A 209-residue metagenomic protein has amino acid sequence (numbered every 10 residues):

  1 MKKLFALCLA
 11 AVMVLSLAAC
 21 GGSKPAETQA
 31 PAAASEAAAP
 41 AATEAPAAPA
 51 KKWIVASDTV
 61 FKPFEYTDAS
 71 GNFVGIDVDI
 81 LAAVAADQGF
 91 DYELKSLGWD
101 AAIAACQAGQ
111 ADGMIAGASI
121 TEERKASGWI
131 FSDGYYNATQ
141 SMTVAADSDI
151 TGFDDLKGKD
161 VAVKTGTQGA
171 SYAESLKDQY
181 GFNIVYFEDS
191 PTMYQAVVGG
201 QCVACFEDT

Functional and structural regions predicted by a protein language model:
M1-L9: Positively charged n-region of N-terminal signal peptides that target proteins for export
A10, V14-L17: Bacterial Sec-type N-terminal signal peptides, specifically the leucine/valine-rich hydrophobic h-region
A18-A30: Bacterial lipoprotein signal-peptidase II cleavage site
A50-A118: Extracytoplasmic small-molecule ligand-binding "clamshell" domains of the periplasmic binding protein/Venus flytrap
E65-A69, L81-F90, G169-D189: Ligand-binding cleft/hinge of the Venus flytrap
A82, A86-D87, K95-S96, D100-M114 (+4 more regions): Short helices/loops that flank or line small-molecule/ion binding pockets
Q110, E122-D133, A138, D178-G181: Ligand-binding "clamshell"
V144-V161: Flexible hinge/capping segments at coil-to-helix
